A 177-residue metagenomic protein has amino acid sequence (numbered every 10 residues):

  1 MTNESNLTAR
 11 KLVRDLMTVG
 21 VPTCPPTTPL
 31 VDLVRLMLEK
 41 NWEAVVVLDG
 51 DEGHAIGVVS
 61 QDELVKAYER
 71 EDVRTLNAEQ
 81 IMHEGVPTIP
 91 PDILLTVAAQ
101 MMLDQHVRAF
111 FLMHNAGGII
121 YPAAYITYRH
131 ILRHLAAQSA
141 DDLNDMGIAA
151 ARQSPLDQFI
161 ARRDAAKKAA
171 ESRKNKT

Functional and structural regions predicted by a protein language model:
M1-T177: Tandem CBS (Cystathionine beta-synthase) repeat/Bateman regulatory domains
